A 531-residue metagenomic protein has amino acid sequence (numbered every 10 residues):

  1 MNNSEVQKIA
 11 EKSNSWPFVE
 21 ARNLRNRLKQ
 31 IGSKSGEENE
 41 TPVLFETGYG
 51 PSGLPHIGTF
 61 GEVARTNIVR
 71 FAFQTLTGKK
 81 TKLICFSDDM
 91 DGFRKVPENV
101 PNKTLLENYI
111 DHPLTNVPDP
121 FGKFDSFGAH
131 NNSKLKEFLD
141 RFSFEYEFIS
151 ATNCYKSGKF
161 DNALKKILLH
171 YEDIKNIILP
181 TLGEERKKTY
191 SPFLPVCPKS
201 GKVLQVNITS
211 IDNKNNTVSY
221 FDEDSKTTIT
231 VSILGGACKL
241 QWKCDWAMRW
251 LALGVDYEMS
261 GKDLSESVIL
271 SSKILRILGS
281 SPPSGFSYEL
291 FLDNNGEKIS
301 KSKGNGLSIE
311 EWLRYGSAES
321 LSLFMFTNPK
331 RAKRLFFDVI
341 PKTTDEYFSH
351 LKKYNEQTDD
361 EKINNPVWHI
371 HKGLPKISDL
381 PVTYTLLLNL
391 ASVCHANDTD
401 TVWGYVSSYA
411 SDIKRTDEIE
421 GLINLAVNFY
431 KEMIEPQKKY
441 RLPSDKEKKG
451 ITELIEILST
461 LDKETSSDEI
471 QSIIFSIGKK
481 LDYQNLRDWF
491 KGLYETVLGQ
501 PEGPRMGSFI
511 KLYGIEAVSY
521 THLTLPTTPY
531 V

Functional and structural regions predicted by a protein language model:
M1-P42, P55, K80-I84, K175 (+3 more regions): Basic, alpha-helical terminal appendages of large translation-related enzymes
N2-E98, D245-S267: N-terminal catalytic cores of NTP/NDP-binding nucleotidyl/phosphoryl-transfer enzymes
H56, G201-V203, S317, T521: Conserved adenylation A10 loop of the ANL superfamily
D91-L106, A163-L164, K298: Charged, often glycine-rich, active-site loop that binds/positions anionic groups
L106-F124, F138: A glycine-rich helix N-cap at a beta->alpha junction
F144-I309: Active-site cores that bind ATP or allylic diphosphates and position pyrophosphate for catalysis
D263, V268, Y288-N428, L498-L523: Catalytic adenosine-cofactor/nucleotide-binding cores of aminoacyl-tRNA synthetases and other
H522-V531: Single conserved hydrophobic/aromatic residue that forms the stacking wall/gate of nucleotide- or nucleobase-binding
